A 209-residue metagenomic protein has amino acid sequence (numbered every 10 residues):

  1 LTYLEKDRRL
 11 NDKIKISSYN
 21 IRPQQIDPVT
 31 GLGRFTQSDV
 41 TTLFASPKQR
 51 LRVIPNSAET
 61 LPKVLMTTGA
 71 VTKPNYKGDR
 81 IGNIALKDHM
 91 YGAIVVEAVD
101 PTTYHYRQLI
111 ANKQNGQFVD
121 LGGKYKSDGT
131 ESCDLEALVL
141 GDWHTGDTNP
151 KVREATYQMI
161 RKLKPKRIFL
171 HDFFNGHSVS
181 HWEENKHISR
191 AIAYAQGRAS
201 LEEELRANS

Functional and structural regions predicted by a protein language model:
L1-S209: Extended recognition/assembly regions associated with phosphoester-bond processing machinery
